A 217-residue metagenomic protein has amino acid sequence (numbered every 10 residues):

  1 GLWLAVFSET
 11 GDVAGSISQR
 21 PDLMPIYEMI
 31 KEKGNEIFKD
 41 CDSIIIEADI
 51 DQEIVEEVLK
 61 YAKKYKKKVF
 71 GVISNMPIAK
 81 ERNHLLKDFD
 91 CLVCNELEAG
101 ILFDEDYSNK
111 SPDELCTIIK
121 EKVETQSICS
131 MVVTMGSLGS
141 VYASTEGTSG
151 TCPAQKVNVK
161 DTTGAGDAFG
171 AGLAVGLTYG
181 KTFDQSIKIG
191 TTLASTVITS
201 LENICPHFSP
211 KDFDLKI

Functional and structural regions predicted by a protein language model:
G1-S43, K60, K211-I217: Conserved N-terminal subdomain of the carbohydrate kinase-like
W3-A5, D12-S16, S43, K68-V69 (+3 more regions): Structural motif
G15, G100-F103, C205: A short acidic, helix-capping loop that chelates divalent metal ions and anchors anionic groups
Q19-L23, I73-M76, L97-A99, Q155-V157: Short, acidic/turn-prone active-site loops that include or flank metal/cofactor- and phosphate-binding residues
G34, R82, V159: Acidic, amphipathic alpha-helical patches
E36-I37, H84-L85, E124: Structural alpha-helical scaffold elements that stabilize or flank donor/cofactor-binding regions in carbohydrate
S43-E114, L138-S140: Conserved beta-alpha-beta core of the PfkB/ribokinase-like small-molecule kinase fold
E105, N109-I217: Conserved phosphate-binding/catalytic region of the ribokinase-like
